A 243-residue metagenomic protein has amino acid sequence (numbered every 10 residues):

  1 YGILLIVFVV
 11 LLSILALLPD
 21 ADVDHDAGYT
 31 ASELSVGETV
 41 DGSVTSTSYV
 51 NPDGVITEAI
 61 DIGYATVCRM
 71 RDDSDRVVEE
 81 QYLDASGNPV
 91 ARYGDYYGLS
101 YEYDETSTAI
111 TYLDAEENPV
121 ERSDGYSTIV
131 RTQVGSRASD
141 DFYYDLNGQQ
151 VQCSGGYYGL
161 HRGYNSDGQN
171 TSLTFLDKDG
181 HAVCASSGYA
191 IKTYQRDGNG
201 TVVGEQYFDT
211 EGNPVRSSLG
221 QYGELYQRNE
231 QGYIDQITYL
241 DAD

Functional and structural regions predicted by a protein language model:
G2-L15: Hydrophobic membrane-insertion alpha-helices, especially the h-region of bacterial N-terminal signal peptides
I14-D22: Hydrophobic single-pass membrane-insertion segments
D22-D243: Buried hydrophobic residues that stabilize the cores of well-folded domains
